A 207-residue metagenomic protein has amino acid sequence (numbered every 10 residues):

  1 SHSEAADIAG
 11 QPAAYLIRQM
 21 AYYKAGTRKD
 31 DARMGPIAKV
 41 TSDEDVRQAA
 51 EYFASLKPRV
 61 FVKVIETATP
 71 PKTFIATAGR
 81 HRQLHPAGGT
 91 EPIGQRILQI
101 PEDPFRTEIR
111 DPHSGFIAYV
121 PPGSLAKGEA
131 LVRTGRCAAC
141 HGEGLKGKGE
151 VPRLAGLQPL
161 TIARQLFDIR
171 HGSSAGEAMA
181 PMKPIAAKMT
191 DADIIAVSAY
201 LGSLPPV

Functional and structural regions predicted by a protein language model:
S1, K29-G135, E143, H171-V207: Flexible coil segments in periplasmic/lumen-exposed cytochrome c-class electron-transfer proteins
D7, V40, R153-G156, K188: Short, conserved sequence motifs enriched in acidic/basic residues, glycine, and aromatics that mark functional "hot
A9-G35, D43, A155-T161, H171-M179: Extended intrinsically disordered, low-complexity coil regions enriched in Ser, Thr, Gly, Ala and often Pro
A13, I17, A126-A138, K146-Q165 (+2 more regions): Sequence context surrounding c-type heme c attachment/ligation sites in exported
R18-A21, E51, R164-F167, A199: Generic alpha-helical structural context detector
